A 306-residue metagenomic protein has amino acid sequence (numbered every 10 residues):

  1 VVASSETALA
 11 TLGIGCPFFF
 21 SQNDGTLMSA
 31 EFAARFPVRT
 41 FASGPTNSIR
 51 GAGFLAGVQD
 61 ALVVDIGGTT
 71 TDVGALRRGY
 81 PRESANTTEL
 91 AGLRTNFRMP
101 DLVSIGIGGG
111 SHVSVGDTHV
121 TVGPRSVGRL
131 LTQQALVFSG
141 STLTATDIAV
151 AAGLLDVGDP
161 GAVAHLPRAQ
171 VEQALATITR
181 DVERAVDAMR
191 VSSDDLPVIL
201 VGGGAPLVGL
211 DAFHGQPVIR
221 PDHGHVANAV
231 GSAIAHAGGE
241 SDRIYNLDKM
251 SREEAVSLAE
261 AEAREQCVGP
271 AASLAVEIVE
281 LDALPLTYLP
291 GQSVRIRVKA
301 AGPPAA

Functional and structural regions predicted by a protein language model:
V1-F20, R39, T46-N47: Glycine-rich phosphate-binding loop and adjoining helix at the ATP-binding site of ATP-dependent phosphoryl-transfer
G15-E31, L200-H214: Acidic-glycine-rich active-site phosphate/pyrophosphate-binding loop
T26-L27, E31-V38, P167: Conserved P-loop NTPase mechanochemical-coupling segment
V38-D60, G74-A306: Helical "lid/coupling" subdomains associated with nucleotide-phosphate turnover
V63: Generic enzyme active-site microenvironment
T69: Short acidic, Gly/Ser-rich segments with clustered Asp/Glu that frequently serve as metal-coordination loops in enzyme
